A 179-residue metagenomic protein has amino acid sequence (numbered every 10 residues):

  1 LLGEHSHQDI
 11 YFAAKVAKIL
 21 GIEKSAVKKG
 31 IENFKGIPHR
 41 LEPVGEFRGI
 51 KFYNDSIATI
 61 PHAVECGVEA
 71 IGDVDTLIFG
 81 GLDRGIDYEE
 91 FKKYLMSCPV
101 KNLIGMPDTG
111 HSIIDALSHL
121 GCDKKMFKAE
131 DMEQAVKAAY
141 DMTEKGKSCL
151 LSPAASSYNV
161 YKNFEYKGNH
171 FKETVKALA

Functional and structural regions predicted by a protein language model:
L2-V100: Nucleotide phosphate-binding/pyrophosphate-handling subdomain across enzymes that bind or process nucleotide phosphates
A17, K172-A179: Phosphate-binding loop of NTP-binding sites
L20, K125-K128, V160: A structural signal for short, well-ordered beta-strand elements
A26, A63, S112-D115, V160: Phosphate- and divalent-cation-binding pockets in alpha/beta enzyme and binding domains that engage nucleotide-derived
I50, S157-Y161: A short acidic, helix-capping loop that chelates divalent metal ions and anchors anionic groups
E89-K147: C-terminal helical cap/extension that packs against the catalytic core of soluble nucleotide-cofactor enzymes
L150-A154: Short beta-strands and strand-loop turn motifs
